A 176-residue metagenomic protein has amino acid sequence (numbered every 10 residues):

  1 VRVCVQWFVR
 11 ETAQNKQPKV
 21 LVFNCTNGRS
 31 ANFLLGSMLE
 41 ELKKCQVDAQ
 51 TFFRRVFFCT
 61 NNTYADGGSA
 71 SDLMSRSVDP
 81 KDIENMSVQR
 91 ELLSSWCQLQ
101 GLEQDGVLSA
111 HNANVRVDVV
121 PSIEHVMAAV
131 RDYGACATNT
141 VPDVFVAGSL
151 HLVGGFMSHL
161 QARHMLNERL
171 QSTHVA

Functional and structural regions predicted by a protein language model:
V1-F53: Nucleotide phosphate-binding/pyrophosphate-handling subdomain across enzymes that bind or process nucleotide phosphates
V5-Q6, L34-G36, A70-S71, M157-L160 (+1 more regions): Short amphipathic alpha-helical segments
P18-V20, L39-V141: C-terminal helical cap/extension that packs against the catalytic core of soluble nucleotide-cofactor enzymes
S30-A31, A65-G67, L152-F156: Short active-site-adjacent structural elements
N61-Y64, L166-A176: Short, flexible loop segments at boundaries between secondary-structure elements
A128-C136, V153-Q161, M165: Nuclease catalytic cores that cleave nucleic-acid phosphodiester bonds, predominantly acidic two-metal-ion
S149: Active-site-proximal loop/hinge segments that shape catalytic or ion-binding/gating pockets
